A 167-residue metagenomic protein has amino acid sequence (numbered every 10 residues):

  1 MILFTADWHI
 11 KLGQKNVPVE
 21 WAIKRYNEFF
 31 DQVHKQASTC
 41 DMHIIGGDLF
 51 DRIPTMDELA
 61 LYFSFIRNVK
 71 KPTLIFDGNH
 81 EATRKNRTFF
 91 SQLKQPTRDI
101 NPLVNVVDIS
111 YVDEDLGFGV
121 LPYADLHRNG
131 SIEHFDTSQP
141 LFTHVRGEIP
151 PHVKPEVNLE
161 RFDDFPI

Functional and structural regions predicted by a protein language model:
M1-F65, S131-S138: N-terminal active-site segment of His-dependent metallophosphoesterases
T5, F76, L121: Hydrophobic residues at beta-strand termini and immediately following loops that shape nucleotide-binding pockets
D7-K11, N79-H80, H144: Histidine-centered divalent metal-coordination motifs
Q14-N16, G47-I66, D77, A82-N101 (+1 more regions): Metal-dependent catalytic neighborhoods of phosphoester/phosphodiester hydrolases
G46, F76, F142-H144: A cross-family glycoside hydrolase active-site/sugar-binding cleft signature
V69-T73, D164-F165: A short helix->loop->beta-strand "cap" motif at the edges of active sites that frequently abuts
E81-P166: Conserved catalytic scaffold of divalent metal-dependent phosphoesterases
